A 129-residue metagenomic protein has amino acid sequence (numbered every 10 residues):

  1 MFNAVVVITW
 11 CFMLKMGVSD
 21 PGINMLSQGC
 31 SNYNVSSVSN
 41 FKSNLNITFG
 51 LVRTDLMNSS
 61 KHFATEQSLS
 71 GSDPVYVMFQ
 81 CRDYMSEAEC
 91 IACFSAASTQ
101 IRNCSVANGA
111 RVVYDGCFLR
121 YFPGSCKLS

Functional and structural regions predicted by a protein language model:
M1-S129: Extracellular secretory-pathway ectodomains and N-terminal mature segments of eukaryotic proteins
